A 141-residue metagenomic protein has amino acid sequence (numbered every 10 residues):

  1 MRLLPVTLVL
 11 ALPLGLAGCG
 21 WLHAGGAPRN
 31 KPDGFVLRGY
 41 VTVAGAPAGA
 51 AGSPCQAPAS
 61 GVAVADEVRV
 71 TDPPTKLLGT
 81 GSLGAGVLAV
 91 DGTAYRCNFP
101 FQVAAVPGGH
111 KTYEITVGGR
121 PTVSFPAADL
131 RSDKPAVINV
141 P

Functional and structural regions predicted by a protein language model:
M1-L10: N-terminal export and membrane-targeting signals
G15-G18: C-terminal motif of bacterial Sec signal peptides marking the signal peptidase cleavage site
G20-H23: Bacterial signal peptide processing site
D33-G45: A short, amphipathic beta-strand motif
A50-D66: Short coil-to-beta strand junction motifs in C2/discoidin
L78-G92, A127-A128: Solvent-exposed serine/threonine-rich low-complexity stretches and specific carbohydrate-binding patches
T93-T112: Short Pro-Gly-centered beta-turn/loop motif in secreted/extracellular proteins
A127-P141: Extracellular beta-sheet/turn segments enriched in Thr/Pro/Gly and aliphatic residues
